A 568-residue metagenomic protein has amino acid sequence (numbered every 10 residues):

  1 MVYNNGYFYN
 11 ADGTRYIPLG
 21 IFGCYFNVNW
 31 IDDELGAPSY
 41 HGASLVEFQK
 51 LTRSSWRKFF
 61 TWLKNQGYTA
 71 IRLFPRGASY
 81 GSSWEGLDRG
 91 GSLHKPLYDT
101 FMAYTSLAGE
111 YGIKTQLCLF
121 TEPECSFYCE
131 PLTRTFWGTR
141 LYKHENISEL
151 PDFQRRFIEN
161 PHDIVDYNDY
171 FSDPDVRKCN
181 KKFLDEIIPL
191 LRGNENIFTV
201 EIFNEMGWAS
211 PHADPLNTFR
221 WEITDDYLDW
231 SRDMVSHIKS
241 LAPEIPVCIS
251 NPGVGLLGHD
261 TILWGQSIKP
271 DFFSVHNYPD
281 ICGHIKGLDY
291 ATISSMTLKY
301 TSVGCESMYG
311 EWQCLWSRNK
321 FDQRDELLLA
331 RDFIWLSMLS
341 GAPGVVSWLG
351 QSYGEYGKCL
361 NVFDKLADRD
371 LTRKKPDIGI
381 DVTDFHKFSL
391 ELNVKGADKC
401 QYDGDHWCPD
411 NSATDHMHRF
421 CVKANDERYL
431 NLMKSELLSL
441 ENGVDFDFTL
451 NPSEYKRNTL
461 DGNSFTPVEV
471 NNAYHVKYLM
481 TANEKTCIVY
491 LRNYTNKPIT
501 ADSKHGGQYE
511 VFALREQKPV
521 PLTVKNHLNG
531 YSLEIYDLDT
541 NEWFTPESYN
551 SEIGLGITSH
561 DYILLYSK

Functional and structural regions predicted by a protein language model:
M1-G6, H527-Y531: A short, compositionally biased
V2-P270, L329: Active-site mouth of glycoside hydrolases
I17-G20, A70-P75, T115-L119, F198-I202 (+8 more regions): Structural recognition of the beta-strand scaffold that forms the well-ordered cores of secreted hydrolase catalytic
G23-F26, A78, E122-P123, G207 (+7 more regions): Short, solvent-exposed loop/turn segments at secondary-structure junctions
D33, L45, D88-S92, P211-D225 (+6 more regions): Short, flexible/disordered intra-domain loops and linkers
M206-K358: Extracellular glycoside hydrolase catalytic/binding regions
G304-S307, C314-S317, L329-E547, T558-S567: Aromatic- and carboxylate-lined catalytic core of secreted/periplasmic carbohydrate-active enzymes
S548-E552: Short, solvent-exposed loop/turn segments in extracellular or other extracytoplasmic domains
